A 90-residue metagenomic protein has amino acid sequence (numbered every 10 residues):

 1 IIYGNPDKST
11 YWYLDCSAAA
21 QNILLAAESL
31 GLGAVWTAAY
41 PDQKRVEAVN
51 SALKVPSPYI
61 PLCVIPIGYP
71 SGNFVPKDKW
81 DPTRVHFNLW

Functional and structural regions predicted by a protein language model:
I1-W90: Acidic, surface-exposed loops and disordered segments
